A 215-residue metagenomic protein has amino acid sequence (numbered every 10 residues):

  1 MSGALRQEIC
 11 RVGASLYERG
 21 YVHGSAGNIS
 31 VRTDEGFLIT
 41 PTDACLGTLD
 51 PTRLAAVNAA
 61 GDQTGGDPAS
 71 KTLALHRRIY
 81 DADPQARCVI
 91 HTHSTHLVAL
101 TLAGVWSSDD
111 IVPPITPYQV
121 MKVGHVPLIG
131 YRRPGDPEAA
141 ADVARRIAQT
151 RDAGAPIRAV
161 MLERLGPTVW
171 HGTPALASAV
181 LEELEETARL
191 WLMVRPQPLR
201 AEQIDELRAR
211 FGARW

Functional and structural regions predicted by a protein language model:
M1-W215: Glycine-rich flexible loops
